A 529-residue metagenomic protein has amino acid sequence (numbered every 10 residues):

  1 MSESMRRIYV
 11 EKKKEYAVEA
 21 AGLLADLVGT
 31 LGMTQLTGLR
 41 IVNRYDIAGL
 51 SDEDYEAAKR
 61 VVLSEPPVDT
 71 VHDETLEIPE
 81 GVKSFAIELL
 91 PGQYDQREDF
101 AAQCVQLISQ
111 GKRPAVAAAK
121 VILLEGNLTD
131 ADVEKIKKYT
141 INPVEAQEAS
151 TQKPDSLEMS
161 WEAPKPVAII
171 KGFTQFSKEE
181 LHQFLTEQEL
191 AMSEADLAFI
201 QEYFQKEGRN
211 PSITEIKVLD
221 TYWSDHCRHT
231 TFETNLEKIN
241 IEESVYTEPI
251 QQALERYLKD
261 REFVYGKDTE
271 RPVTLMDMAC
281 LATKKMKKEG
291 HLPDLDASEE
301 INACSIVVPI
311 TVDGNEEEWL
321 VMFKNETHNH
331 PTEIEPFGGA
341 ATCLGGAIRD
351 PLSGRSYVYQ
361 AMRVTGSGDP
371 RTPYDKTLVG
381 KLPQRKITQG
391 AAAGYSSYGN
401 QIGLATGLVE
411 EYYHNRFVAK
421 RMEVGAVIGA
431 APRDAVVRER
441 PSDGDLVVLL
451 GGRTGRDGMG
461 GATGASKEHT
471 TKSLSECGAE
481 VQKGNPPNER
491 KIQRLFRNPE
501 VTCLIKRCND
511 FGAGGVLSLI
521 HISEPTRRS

Functional and structural regions predicted by a protein language model:
M1-H469, S475-N488, L495-C503: Core nucleic-acid recognition elements
N485-I492, N509, G514: Conserved catalytic alpha/beta cores of large enzymes that bind or transform nucleotide phosphates and polynucleotides
N498-I505, G512-L517: Long hydrophobic segments that form regular secondary structure
S518-S529: Residue-level detector of conserved catalytic or cofactor/ligand-binding positions in enzyme active sites
